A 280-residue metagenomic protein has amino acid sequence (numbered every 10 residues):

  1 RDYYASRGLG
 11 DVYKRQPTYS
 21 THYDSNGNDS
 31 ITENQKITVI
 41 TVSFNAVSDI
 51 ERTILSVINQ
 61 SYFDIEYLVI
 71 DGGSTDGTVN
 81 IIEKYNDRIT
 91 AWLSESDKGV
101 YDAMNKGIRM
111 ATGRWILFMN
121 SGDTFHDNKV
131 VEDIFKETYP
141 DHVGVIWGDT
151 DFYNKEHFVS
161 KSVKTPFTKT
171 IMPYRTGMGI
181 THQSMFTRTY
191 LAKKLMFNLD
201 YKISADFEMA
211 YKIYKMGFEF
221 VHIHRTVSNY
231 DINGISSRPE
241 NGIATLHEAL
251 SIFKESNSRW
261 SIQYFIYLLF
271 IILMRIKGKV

Functional and structural regions predicted by a protein language model:
D2, S94-A111: Glycine-rich, basic loop-to-helix element that forms the pyrophosphate-binding segment of sugar-nucleotide handling
D2-Y13: Single conserved hydrophobic/aromatic residue that forms the stacking wall/gate of nucleotide- or nucleobase-binding
Q35-T38, E66, E208: Cell-envelope/extracellular polymer assembly enzymes that use nucleotide-activated donors
L55-D64: Short, acidic, metal-binding catalytic loop of nucleotide-sugar glycosyltransferases
F63, D71-N80, N120: A conserved acidic beta->alpha catalytic loop
I116: Short aromatic/hydrophobic "clamp" motif used to bind/position activated sugar donors
T124, N128-S160: Conserved donor NDP-sugar-binding/catalytic core segment of glycosyltransferases
V163-E248, I252: Conserved nucleotide-sugar donor-binding catalytic segment
